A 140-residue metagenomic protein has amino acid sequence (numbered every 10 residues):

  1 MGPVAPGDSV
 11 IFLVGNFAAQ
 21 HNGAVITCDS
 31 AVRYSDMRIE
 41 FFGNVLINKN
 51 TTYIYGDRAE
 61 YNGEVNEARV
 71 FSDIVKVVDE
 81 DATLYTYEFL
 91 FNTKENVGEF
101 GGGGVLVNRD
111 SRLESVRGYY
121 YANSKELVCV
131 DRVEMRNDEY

Functional and structural regions predicted by a protein language model:
M1-Y140: N-terminal amphipathic/hydrophobic interface segments
